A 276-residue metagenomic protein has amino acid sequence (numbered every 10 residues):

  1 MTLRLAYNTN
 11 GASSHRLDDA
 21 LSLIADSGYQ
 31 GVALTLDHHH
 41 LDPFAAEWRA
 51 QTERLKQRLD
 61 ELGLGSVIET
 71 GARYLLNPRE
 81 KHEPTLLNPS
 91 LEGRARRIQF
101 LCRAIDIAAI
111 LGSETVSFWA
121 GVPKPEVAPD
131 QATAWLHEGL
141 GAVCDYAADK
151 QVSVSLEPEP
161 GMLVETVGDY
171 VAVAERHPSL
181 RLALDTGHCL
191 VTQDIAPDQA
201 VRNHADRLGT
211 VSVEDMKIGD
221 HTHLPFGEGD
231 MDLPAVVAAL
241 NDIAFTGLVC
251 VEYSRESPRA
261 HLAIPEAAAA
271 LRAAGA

Functional and structural regions predicted by a protein language model:
M1-A6, S13-Q30, D60, G141 (+3 more regions): Histidine-acidic metal/acid-base catalytic patches
N8, P43, T85, Q131 (+3 more regions): Conserved short-loop catalytic and cofactor-binding motifs
G11-S13, L36-H38, A72-Y74, A120-K124 (+4 more regions): Active-site-proximal loop/turn and secondary-structure-junction residues that shape catalytic pockets, frequently
D18-D19, E61-L64, L75-R181: Active-site acidic/histidine proton-transfer and metal-coordination neighborhood in alpha/beta enzyme cores
A33-L36, V116-A120, Q151-P158, L182-D185 (+2 more regions): Short beta-strands and strand-loop turn motifs
T35-K56, A120-V127, H221: Glycine-rich, proline-tolerant flexible connector loops at the mouths of alpha/beta enzymes
A45-T52, L87-R94, E126-T133, L163 (+3 more regions): Flexible, glycine- and charge-enriched loops at secondary-structure boundaries
S66-G71: Conserved alpha-helical segments that form or flank metal/cofactor-binding pockets of metalloenzymes
